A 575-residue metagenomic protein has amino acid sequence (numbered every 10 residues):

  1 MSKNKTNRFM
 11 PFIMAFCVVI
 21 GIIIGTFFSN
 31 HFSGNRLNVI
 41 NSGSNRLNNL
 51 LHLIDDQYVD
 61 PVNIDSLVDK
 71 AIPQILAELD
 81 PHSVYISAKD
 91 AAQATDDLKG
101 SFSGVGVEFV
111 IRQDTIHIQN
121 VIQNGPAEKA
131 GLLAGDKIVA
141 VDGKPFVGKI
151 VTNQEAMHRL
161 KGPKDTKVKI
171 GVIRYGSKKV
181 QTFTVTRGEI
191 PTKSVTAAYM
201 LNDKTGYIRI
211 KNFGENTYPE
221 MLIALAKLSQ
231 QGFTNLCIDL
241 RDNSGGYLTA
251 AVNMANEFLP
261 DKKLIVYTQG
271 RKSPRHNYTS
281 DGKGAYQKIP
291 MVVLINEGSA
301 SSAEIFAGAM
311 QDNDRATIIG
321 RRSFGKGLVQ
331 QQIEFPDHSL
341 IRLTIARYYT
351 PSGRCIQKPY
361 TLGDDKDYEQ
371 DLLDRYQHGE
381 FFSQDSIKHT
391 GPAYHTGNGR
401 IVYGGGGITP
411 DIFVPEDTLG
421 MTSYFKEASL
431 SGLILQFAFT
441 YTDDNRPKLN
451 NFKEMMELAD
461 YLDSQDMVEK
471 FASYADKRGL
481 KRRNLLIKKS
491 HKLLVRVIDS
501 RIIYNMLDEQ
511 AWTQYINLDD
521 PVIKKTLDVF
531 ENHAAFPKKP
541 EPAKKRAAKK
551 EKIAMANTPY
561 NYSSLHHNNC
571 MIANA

Functional and structural regions predicted by a protein language model:
M1-F9: N-terminal positive-inside, membrane-proximal cytosolic segments immediately preceding the first
S2-K3, F27-G43, L47, L51 (+7 more regions): Cleft-lining beta-strand/loop regions that shape enzyme active-site pockets
P11-F27: Hydrophobic membrane-insertion alpha-helices, especially the h-region of bacterial N-terminal signal peptides
Y58-Q119, D165-A197, N517-L527, H533-K549: Extended, small/polar residue-biased N-terminal targeting/export presequences and adjacent propeptide/linker tracts
G135-K137: Structural motif
V141-D142, I173, P359, G405: Residue-level recognition of conserved beta-strand edge/terminus positions
S302, D314, R321, G325-P392: Polar, glycine-rich mid-to-C-terminal structural blocks that act as macromolecule-binding/assembly scaffolds
C355-I356, Y360-C570, A575: Conserved functional hotspot residues or short segments at active or partner-binding sites across diverse domains
